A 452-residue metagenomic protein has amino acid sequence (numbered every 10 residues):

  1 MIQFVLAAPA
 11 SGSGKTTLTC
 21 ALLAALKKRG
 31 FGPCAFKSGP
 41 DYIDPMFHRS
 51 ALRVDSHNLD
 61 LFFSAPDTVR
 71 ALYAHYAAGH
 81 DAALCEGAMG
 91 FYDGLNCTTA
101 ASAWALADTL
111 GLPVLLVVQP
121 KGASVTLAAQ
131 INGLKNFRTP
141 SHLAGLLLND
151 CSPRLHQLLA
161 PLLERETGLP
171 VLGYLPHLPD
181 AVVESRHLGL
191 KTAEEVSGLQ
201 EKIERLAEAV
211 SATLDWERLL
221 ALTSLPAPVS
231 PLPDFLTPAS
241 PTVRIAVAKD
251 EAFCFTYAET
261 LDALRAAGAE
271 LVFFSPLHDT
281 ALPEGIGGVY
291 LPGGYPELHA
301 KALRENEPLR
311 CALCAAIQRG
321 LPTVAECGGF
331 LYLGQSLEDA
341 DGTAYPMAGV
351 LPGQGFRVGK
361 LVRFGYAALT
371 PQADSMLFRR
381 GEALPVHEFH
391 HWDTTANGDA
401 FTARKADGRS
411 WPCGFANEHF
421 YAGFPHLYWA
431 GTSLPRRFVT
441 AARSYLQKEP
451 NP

Functional and structural regions predicted by a protein language model:
M1-I2, P238-R244: A short, charged/proline- and glycine-enriched loop that marks the coil->beta-strand transition at the N-terminal
I2-L110, V118-G145, D150-Q157: ATP-dependent carboxylate-amine ligase catalytic core
V5, L84-E86, L115-V117, L147 (+3 more regions): Structural motif
K37-S38, V171-P179, E270-H278: Beta-strand->loop->alpha-helix junctions that form or flank phosphate-binding loops in nucleotide-handling enzymes
A107, A212-T213, A239-P241, F253-A263 (+3 more regions): C-terminal and late-domain segments of enzyme folds
S124-T237: Internal gly/pro-rich beta-alpha loop/helix module that stabilizes soluble enzyme cofactors or their anionic handles
P241-E307, C311-Q318: Phosphate-binding active sites in nucleotide-utilizing proteins
P296-D374: Cysteine-nucleophile active-site neighborhood
